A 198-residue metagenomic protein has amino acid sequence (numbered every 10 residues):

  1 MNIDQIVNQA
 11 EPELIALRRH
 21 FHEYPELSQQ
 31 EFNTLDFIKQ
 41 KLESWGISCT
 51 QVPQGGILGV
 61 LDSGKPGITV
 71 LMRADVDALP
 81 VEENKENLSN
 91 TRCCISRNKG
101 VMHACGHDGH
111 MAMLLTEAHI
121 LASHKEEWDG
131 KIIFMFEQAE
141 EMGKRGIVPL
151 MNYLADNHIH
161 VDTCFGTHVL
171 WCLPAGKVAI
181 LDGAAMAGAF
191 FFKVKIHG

Functional and structural regions predicted by a protein language model:
N2-H103, D108, A112-D129: Acidic/His- and Gly-rich active-site-bordering loop/insert found across diverse amide/peptide-bond hydrolases
L79, R92-M102, G109, E126-G198: Histidine/acidic-residue-rich, glycine-tolerant segments that coordinate divalent metal ions
